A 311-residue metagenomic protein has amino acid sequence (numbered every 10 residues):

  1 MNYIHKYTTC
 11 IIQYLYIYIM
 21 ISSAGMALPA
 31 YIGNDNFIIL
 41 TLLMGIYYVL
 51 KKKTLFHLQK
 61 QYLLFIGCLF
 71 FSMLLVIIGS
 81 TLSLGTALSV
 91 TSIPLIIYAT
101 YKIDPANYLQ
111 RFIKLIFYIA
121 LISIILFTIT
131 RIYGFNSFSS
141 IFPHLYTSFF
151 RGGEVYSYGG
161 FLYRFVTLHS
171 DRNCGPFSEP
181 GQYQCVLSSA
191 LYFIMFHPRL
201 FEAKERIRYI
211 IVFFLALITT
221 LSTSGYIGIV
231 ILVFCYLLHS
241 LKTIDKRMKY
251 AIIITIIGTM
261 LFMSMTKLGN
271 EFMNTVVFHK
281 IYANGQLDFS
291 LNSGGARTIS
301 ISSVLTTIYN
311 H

Functional and structural regions predicted by a protein language model:
M1-T54, F70-I77: N-terminal signal-anchor transmembrane segment
Y3-L15, K53-G67, L109-L115, E205-R208: Membrane-interfacial loop-to-transmembrane alpha-helix junctions, especially the N-terminal start
I19-M26, G159-P176, G295-I301: Juxtamembrane membrane-water interface segments that cap and precede transmembrane helices
G45-K51, V76-Y133: Transmembrane alpha-helical segments and their membrane-water interfaces
N107-I116, K204-I207, K242-T255: Membrane-interfacial entry segments at the cytosolic side of transmembrane helices
I113-S137, G160-L221, Y226-H239: Alpha-helical transmembrane segments of multi-pass inner-membrane proteins
I125, I129-G134, S240-L287: A membrane-periplasm/extracellular boundary helix in multi-pass inner-membrane enzymes that assemble envelope glycans
Q286-H311: TM-adjacent membrane-interface loops and short helices in multi-pass inner/ER membrane proteins
